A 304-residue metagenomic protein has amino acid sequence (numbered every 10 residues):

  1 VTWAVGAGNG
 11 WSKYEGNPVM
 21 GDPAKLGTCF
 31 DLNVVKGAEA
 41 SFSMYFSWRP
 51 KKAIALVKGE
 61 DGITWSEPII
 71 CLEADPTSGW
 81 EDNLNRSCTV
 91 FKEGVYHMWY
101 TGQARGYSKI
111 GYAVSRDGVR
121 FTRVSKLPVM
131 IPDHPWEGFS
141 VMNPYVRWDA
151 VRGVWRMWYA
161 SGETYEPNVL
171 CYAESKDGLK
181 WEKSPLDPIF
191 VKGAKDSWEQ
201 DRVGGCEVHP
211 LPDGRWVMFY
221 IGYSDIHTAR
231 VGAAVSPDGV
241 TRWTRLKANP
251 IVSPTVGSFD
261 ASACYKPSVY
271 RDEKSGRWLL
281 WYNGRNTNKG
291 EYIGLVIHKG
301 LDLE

Functional and structural regions predicted by a protein language model:
V1-E304: Carbohydrate-active catalytic/glycan-binding domains of CAZyme proteins, especially the secreted or lumenal ectodomains
